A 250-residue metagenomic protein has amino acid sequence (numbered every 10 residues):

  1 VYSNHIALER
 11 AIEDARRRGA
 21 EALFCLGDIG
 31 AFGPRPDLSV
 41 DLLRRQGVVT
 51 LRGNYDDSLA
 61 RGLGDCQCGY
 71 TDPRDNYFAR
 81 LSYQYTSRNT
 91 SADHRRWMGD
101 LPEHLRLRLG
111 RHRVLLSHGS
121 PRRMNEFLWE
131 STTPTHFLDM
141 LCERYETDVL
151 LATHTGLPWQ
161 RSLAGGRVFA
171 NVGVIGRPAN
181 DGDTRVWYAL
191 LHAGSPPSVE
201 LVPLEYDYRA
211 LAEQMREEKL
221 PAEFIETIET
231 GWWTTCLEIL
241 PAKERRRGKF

Functional and structural regions predicted by a protein language model:
V1, R113-S120, F169-G173, L201: Active-site-proximal beta-strand elements of phosphoester/diester hydrolases
V1-V48: N-terminal active-site segment of His-dependent metallophosphoesterases
Y2-A7, A31-P34, Y55-R61, R122 (+2 more regions): Active-site environment of divalent metal-dependent phosphoester hydrolases
L23-D28, V49-N54, S117, D148-G156 (+1 more regions): Active-site neighborhood of phospho(di)ester-bond hydrolases with catalytic His/Asp-centered motifs
S39, R45-R106, L128, T132-Y145: Active-site neighborhood of divalent metal-dependent phosphoester bond hydrolases
E103-R111, R161-L163, L191: Short acidic-hydrophobic surface loop/beta-edge motif
S131, T135-I175: Anionic-ligand binding region
S162-F250: Acidic, His/Gly-rich catalytic cores of divalent-metal-dependent hydrolytic chemistry
